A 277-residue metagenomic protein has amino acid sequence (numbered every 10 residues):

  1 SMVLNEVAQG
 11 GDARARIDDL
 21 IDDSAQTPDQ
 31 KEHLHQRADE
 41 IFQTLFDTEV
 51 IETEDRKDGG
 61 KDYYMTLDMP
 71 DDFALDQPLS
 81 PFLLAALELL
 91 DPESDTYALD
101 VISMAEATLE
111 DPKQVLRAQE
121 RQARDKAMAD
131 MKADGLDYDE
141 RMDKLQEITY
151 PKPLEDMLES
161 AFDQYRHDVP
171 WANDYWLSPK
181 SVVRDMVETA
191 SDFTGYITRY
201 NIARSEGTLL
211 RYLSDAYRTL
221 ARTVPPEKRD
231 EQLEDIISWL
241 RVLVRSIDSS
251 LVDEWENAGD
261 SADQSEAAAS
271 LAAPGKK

Functional and structural regions predicted by a protein language model:
S1-K277: Non-catalytic terminal extensions of ATP-dependent helicases
